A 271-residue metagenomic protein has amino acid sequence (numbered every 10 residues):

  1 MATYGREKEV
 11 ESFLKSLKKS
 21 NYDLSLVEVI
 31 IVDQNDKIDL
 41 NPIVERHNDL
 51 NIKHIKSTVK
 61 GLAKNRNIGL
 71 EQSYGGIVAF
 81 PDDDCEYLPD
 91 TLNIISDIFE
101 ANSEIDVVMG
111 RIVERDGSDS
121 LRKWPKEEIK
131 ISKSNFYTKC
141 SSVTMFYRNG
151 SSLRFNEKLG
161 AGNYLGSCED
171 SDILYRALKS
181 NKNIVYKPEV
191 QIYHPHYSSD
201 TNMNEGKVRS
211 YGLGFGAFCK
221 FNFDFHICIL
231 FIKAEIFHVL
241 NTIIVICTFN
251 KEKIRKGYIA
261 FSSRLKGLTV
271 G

Functional and structural regions predicted by a protein language model:
R6-S20: Short, well-formed alpha-helical segments that are part of the catalytic scaffolds of diverse glycosyltransferases
L26-D36, I55-K56: Short beta-strand/loop segment that forms part of the nucleotide-sugar
S57-S73: Glycine-rich, basic loop-to-helix element that forms the pyrophosphate-binding segment of sugar-nucleotide handling
V78: Short aromatic/hydrophobic "clamp" motif used to bind/position activated sugar donors
D90-R122: Conserved donor NDP-sugar-binding/catalytic core segment of glycosyltransferases
C140, A161-Y175: Acidic donor-binding loop at a coil-to-helix junction in glycosyltransferase catalytic cores that engages
N181-P195, V208: Catalytic beta-strand/loop signature of glycosyltransferases that borders the donor
G206-G214, K220, D224-G271: Non-catalytic, C-terminal membrane-associated alpha-helical segments of glycosyltransferases
